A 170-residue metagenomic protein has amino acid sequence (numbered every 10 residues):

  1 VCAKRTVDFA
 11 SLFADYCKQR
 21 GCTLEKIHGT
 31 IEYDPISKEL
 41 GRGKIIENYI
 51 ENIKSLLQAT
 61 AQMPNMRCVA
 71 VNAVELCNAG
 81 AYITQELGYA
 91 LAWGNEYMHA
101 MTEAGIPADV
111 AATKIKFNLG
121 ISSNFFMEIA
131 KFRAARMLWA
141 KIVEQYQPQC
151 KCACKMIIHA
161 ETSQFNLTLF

Functional and structural regions predicted by a protein language model:
V1-E128, Y146-E161: Catalytic alpha/beta active-site cores
I129-A130, F170: Short conserved micro-motifs at the rims of enzyme active sites and ligand-binding pockets
M137, K141: ATP-dependent phospho-/nucleotidyl transfer catalytic cores
S163-F170: Flexible, glycine/threonine-enriched loop-and-boundary segments that flank and lead into catalytic domains of large
